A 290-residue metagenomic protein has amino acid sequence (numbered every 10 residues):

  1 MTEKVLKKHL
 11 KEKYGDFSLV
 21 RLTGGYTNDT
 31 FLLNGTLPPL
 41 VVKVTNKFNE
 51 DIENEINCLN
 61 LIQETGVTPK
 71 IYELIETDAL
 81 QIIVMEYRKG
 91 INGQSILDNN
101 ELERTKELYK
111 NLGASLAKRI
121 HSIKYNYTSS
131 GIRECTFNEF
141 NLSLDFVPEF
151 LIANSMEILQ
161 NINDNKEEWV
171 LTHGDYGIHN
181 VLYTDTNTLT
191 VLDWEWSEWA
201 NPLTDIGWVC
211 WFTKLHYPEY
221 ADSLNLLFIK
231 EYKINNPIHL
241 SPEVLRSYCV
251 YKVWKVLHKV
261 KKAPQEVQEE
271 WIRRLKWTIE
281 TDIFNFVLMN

Functional and structural regions predicted by a protein language model:
T2-K13, H121-G174, T184, W271 (+1 more regions): An alpha-helical support segment within catalytic cores of ATP-dependent transferases
K13-R21: Conserved N-terminal boundary motif of the eukaryotic protein kinase catalytic domain
V20-T128, E149-F150: ATP-binding pocket architecture of kinase catalytic cores
T30-L33, L159-T204: Active-site acidic catalytic loop and adjacent metal/ATP-binding pocket of ATP-dependent phosphoryl transfer enzymes
N46, K89, Y176-I178, W196 (+1 more regions): Short, glycine/acidic-enriched loop or turn micro-motifs at the edges of active sites
I52-I56, L203, D222: Conserved strand-to-helix beginnings and helix N-cap segments that scaffold or border functional pockets
L59, E101-L102, T190, G207-V209 (+1 more regions): Glycine-rich, phosphate-binding/catalytic loops in enzymes
I206-P237, V250-Q268: Active-site activation/catalytic loop segments of kinase-like enzymes and analogous catalytic loops in related
